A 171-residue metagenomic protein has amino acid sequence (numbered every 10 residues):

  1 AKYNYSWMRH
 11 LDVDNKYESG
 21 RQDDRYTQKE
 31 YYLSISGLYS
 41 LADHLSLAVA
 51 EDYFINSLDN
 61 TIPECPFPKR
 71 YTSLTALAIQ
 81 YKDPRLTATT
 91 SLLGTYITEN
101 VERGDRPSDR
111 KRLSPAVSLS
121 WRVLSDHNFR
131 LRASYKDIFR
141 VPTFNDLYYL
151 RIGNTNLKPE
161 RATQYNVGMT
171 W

Functional and structural regions predicted by a protein language model:
A1-W171: Outer-membrane beta-barrel proteins, especially TonB-dependent receptors
